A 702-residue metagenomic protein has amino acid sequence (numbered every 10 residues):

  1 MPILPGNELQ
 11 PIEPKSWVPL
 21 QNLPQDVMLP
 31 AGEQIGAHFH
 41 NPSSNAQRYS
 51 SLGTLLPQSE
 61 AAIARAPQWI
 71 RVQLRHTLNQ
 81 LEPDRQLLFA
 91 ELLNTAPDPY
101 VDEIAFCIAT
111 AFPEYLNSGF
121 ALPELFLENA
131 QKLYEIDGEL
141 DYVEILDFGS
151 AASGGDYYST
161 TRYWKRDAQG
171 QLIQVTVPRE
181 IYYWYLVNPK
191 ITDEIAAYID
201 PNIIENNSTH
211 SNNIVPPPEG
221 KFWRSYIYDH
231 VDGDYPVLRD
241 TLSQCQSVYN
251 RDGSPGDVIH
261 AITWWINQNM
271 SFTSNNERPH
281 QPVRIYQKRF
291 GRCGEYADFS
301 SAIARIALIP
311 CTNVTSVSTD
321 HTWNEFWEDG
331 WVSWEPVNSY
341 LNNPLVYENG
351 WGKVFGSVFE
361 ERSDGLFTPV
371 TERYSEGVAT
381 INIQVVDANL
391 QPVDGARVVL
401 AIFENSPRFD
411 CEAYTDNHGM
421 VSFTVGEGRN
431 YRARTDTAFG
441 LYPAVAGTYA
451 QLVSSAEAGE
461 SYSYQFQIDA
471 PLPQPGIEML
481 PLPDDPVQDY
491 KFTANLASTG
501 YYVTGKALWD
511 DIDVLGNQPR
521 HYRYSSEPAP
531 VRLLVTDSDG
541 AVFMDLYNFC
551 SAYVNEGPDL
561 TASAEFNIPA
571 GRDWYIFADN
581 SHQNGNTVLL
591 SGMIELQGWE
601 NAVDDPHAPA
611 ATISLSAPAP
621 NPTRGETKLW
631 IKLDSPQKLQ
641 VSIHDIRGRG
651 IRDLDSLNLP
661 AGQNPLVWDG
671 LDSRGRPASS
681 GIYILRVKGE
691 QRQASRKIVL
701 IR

Functional and structural regions predicted by a protein language model:
M1-I259, I306, L345, G352-L534 (+2 more regions): N-terminal accessory/pre-domain segments preceding catalytic cores
E135, V248-G253, S274-P279, V283 (+2 more regions): Hydrophobic/aromatic-rich core segments of domains that either
D257-N275: Glycine-rich, acidic and aromatic/proline-enriched surface loops and short helix-turn segments that act as binding
D387, D416, D645-I646, D672: Short, acidic, Ser/Thr-enriched surface-loop or helix-capping motifs
N389-D394, L633-Q640, R676: A short beta-turn/strand-edge loop motif at beta-sheet boundaries
F423-V425, F566-I568, N658, G670 (+1 more regions): Short, flexible loop/turn segments at beta-strand junctions in immunoglobulin-like and fibronectin type III
D604-D645, D653-S656, P665-W668: Glycine-centered coil/turn sites that cap beta-strands in beta-rich domains
D653, L657, A661, L666-V667 (+1 more regions): C-terminal tail/sorting-segment detector
